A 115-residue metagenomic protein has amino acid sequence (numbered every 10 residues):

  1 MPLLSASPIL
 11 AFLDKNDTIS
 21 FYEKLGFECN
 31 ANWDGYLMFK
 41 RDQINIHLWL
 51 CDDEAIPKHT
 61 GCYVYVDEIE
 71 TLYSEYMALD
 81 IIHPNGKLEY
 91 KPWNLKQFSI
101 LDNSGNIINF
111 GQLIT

Functional and structural regions predicted by a protein language model:
M1-D17, C62: N-terminal beta-strand motif that seeds the catalytic metal site of vicinal oxygen chelate
M1-L4, E54-H59, K91-P92: Short glycine-enriched loop/turn motifs at secondary-structure junctions
P8, D17, D34-F39, T115: Short glycine/proline-centered loop/turn elements that form peptide/ligand docking sites
L10-A11, P92, S99, N109-T115: Short beta->alpha transition motifs characteristic of CBS
L13-L25, I107: Conserved active-site alpha-helix within GNAT-family acetyltransferase domains
L25-N30, I81-I82: Conserved acetyl-CoA-binding loop of GNAT-fold acetyltransferases
E28-T60, I107-Q112: Conserved short beta-strand elements that form part of the metal-binding/catalytic scaffold of enzyme active sites
C62-I107: Vicinal oxygen chelate
